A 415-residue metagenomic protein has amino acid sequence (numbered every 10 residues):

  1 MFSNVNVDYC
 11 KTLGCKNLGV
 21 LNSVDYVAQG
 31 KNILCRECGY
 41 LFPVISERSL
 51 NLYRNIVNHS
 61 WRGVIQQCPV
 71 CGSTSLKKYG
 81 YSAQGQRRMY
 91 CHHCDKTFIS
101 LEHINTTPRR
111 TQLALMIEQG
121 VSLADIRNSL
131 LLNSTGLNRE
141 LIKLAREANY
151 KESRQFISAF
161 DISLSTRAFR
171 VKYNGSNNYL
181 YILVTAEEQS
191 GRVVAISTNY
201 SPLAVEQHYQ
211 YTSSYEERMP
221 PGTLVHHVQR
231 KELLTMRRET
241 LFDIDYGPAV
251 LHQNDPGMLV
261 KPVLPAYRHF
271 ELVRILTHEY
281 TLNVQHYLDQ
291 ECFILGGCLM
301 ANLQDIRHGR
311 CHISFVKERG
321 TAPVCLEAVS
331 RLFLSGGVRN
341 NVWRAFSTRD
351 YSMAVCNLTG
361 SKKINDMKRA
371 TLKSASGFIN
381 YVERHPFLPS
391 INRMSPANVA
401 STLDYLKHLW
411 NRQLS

Functional and structural regions predicted by a protein language model:
M1-Y9, D25-Q29, R54-I65, G80-G85: Short, flexible, mixed-charge glycine/proline-rich loop motifs that serve as phosphate/nucleic-acid-contacting
Y9-N17, E37, P69-S73, H93: Short, cysteine/histidine-rich loop/knuckle motifs that typically chelate Zn2+
K16-V27, I45-I56, C71-K78: Short Cys/His-rich Zn2+-coordinating modules
F42-P43, V57-W61, I65-D161, A168-R170: Short, positively charged, Gly/Tyr-enriched micro-motifs that form contact patches at catalytic or ligand/partner
N138-E140, C292-N302: A short acidic (Asp/Glu
N149-T277: RNase H-like nuclease fold core
L282-G296: Acidic/histidine-rich, metal-coordinating catalytic segments
C325-L414: Charged alpha-helix within mobile-element recombinases
